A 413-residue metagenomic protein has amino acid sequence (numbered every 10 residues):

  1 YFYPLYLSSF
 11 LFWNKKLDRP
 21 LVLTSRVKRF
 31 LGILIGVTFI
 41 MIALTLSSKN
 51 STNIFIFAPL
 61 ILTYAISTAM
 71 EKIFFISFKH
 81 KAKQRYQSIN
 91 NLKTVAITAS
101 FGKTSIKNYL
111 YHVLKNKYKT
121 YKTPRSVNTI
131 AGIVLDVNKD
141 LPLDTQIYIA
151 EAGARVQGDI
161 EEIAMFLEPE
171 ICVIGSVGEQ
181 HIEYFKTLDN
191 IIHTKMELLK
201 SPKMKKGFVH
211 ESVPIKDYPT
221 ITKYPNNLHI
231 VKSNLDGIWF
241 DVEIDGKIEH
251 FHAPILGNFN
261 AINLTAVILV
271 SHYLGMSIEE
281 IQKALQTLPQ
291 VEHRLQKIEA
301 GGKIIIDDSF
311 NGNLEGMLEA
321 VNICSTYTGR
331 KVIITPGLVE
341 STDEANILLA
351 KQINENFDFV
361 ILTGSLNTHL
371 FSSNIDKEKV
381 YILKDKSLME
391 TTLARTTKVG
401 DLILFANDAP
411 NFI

Functional and structural regions predicted by a protein language model:
Y1-E211, I215-D217, I268, H272-L274: Phosphate-binding loop of NTP-binding sites
Y1-K72, K203, H272-E279, K283-I305 (+1 more regions): ATP-dependent carboxylate-amine ligase
T104-N108, K232-I248: Acidic-glycine-rich active-site phosphate/pyrophosphate-binding loop
G158, I182-E183, D217, I230 (+3 more regions): Glycine/Thr-rich phosphate-binding loops of Rossmann-like dinucleotide-binding domains
F166-E179, P214-D217, F251-Q290, L318 (+1 more regions): A conserved, hydrophobic alpha-helical segment in the catalytic core of large ATP/adenylate-utilizing enzymes
V209-I215, N226, G364-T368, P410: Short, polar loop motifs at secondary-structure junctions
E211, D217-L235, A253-N258, Q282-T287 (+2 more regions): Beta-strand->loop->alpha-helix junctions that form or flank phosphate-binding loops in nucleotide-handling enzymes
L235, I255-A266, E292-R294, N313 (+1 more regions): Short glycine/threonine-rich catalytic loop with a Thr-x-Gly-x-Asp
